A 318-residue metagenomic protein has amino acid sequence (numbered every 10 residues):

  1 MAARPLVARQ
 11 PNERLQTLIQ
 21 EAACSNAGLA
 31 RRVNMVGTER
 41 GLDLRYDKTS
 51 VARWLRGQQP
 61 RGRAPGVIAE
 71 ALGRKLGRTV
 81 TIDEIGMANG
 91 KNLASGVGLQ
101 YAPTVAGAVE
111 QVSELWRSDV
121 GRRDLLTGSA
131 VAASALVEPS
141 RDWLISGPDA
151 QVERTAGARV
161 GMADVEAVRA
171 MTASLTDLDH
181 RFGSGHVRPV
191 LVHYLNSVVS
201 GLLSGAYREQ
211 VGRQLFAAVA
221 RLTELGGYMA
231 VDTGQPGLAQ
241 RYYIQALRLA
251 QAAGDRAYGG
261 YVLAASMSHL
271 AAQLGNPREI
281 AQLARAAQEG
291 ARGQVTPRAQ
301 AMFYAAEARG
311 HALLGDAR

Functional and structural regions predicted by a protein language model:
M1-R32, D43-P148: Short amphipathic recognition helices of helix-turn-helix/homeodomain-type DNA-binding modules
A3-L6, V152-R318: Conserved binding/catalytic microenvironments
